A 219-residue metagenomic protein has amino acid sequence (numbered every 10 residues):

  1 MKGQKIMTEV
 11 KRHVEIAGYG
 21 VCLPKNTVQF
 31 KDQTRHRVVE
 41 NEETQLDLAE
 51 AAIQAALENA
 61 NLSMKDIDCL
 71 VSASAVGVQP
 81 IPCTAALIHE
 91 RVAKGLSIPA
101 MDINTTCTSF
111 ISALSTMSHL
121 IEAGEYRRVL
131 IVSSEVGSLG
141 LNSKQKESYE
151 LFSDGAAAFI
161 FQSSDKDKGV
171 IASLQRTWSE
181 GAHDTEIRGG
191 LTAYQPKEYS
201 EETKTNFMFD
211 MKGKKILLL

Functional and structural regions predicted by a protein language model:
K2-E43, Q145-L219: Condensing-enzyme catalytic core mediating Claisen C-C bond formation in acyl metabolism
H13, A73-V78, T105-T108, S133-S138 (+1 more regions): Acidic, glycine-rich active-site loops and adjacent beta-strand->loop/helix elements that engage anionic groups
G18, K65-A73, P99-N104, Y126-S134 (+1 more regions): Beta-strand segments within the central parallel beta-sheet cores of soluble alpha/beta enzyme folds
T27-V28, I81-C83, L141-K144: Short acidic, glycine/serine/threonine-rich loops at helix termini
V39-D47, S74-V129: Conserved catalytic cysteine-centered active-site region of acyl-thioester-dependent Claisen-condensing enzymes
A52-D68: Phosphate/pyrophosphate-binding loops at sites that engage ATP/ADP/AMP, CoA/4′-phosphopantetheine, polyphosphate
E122-A156: Flexible, glycine-rich active-site loops centered on histidine and acidic residues that chelate a metal or position
